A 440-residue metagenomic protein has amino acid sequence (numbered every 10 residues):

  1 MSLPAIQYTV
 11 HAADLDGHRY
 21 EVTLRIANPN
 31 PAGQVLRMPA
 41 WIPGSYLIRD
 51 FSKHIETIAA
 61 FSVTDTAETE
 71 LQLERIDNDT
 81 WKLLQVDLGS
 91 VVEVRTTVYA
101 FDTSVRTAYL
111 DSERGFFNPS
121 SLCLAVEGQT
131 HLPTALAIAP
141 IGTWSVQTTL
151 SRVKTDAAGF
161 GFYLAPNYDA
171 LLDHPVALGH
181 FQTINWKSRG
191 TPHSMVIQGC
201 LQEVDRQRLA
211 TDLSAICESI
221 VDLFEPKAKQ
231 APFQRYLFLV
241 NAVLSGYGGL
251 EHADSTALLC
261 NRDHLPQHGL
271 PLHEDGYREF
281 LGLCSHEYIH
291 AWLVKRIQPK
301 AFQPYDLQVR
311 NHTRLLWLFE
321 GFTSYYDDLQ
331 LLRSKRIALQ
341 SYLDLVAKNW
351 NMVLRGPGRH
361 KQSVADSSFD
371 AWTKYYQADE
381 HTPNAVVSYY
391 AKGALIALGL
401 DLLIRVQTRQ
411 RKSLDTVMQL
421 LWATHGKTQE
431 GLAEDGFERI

Functional and structural regions predicted by a protein language model:
M1-S2, A12, H18, Y99 (+1 more regions): Beta/coil-rich, acidic/histidine-enriched accessory regions frequently appended to metallopeptidases
M1-W41: Early extracytoplasmic/domain-onset interaction patches
I48-T57, T64-A215, S219-A231, S245-G246 (+2 more regions): Non-catalytic architectural context of zinc metalloproteases
Q182-L316: Juxtacatalytic substrate-recognition/specificity segment
E218-P226, L293, L331, D401-R409 (+1 more regions): Sec-exported extracytoplasmic/periplasmic mature domains
Y288-I289, K348-G358, L420-H425: Long, well-ordered core segments of solenoidal/helical folds
I297-Y305, R310-Y390: Acidic/His/Gly-enriched intrinsically disordered linker/tail segments that often contain short helix/coil "MoRF-like"
Y376-I440: Amphipathic alpha-helical substructures
